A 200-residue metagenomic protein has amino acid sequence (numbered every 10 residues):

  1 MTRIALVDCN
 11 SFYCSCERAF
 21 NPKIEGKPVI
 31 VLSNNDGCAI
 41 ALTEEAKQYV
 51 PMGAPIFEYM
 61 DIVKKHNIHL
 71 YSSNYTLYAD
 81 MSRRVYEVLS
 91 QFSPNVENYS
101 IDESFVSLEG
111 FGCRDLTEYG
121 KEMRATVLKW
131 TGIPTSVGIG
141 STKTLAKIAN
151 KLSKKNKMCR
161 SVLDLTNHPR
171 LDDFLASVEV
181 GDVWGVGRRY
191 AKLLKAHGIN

Functional and structural regions predicted by a protein language model:
M1-I101, F105: Residues that scaffold, gate, or flank divalent-cation-dependent active/transport sites
D8, V137, L175-G198: Helix-hairpin-helix
C16-R18, A41-E44, L145-S153, A196: Short acidic, glycine/serine/threonine-rich loops at helix termini
Y78-S82, C113-G120: Generic alpha-helical secondary structure
R84, V88-F92, E122-T131, L193 (+1 more regions): Generic non-transmembrane alpha-helical segments
V106-F111: Short beta-strand-to-loop capping motifs
D115-D182: Long, highly charged, low-complexity intrinsically disordered interaction regions that mediate electrostatic DNA/RNA
